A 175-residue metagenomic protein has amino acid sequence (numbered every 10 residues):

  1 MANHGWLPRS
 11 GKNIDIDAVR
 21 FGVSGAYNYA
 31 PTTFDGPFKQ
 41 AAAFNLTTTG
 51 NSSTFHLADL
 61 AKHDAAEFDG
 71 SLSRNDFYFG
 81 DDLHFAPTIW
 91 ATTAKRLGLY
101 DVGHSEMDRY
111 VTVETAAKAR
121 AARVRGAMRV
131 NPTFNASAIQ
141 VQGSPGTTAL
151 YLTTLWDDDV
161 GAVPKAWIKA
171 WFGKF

Functional and structural regions predicted by a protein language model:
M1-A2, L7-F175: Polar/charged low-complexity regulatory segments
